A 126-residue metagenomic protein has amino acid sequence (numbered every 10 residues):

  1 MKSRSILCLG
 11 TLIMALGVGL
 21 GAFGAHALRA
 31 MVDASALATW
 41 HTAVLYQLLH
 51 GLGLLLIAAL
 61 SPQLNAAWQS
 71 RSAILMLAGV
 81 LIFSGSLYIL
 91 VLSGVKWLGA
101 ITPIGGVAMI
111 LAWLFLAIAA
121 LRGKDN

Functional and structural regions predicted by a protein language model:
M1-N126: Polytopic transmembrane helical bundles with strong interfacial aromatic enrichment
